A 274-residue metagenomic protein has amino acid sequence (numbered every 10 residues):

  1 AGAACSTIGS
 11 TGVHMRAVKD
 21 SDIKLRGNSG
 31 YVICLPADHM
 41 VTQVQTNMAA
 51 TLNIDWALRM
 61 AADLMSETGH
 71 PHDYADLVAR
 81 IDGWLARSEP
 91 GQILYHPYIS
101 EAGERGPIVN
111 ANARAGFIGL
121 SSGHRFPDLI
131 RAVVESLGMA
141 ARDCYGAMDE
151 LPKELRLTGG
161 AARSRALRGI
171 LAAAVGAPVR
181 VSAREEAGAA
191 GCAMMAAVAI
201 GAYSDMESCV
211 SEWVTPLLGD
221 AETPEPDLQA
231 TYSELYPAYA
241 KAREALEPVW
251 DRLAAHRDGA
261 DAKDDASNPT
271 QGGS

Functional and structural regions predicted by a protein language model:
A1-D264, N268: Active-site core segments that coordinate phosphate-bearing ligands/cofactors across diverse enzyme families
